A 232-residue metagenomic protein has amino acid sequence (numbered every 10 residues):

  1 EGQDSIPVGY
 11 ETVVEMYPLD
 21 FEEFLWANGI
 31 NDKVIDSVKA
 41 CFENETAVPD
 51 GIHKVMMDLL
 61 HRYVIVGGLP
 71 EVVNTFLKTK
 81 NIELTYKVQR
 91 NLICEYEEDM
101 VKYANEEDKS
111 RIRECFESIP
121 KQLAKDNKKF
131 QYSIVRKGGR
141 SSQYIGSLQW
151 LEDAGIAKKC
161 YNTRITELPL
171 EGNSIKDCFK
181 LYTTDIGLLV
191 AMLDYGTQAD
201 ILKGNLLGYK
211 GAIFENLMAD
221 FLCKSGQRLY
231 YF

Functional and structural regions predicted by a protein language model:
G2-A124: Interdomain motor-coupling "hinge/lid" segment immediately C-terminal to the ATP-binding subdomain of NTP-driven enzymes
N74-F232: Accessory nucleic acid-recognition modules appended to NTPase machines
